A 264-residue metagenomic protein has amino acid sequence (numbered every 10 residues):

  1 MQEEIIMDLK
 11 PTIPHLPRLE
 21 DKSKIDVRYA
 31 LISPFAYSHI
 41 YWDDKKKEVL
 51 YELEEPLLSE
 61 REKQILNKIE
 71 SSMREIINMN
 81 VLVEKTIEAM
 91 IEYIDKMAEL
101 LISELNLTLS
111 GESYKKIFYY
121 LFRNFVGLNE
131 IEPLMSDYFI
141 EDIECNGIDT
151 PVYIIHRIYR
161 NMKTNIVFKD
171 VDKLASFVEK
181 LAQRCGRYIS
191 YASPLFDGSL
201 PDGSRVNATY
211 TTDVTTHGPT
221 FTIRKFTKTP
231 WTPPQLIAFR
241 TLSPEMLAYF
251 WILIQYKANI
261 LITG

Functional and structural regions predicted by a protein language model:
M1-I189, P201: N-terminal accessory targeting/assembly segments
I140, N259-I260: A general structural signal for well-ordered secondary-structure junctions
C145-N259: P-loop NTP-binding catalytic core
I262-G264: Hydrophobic anchor at the beta1->P-loop junction of P-loop NTPases
